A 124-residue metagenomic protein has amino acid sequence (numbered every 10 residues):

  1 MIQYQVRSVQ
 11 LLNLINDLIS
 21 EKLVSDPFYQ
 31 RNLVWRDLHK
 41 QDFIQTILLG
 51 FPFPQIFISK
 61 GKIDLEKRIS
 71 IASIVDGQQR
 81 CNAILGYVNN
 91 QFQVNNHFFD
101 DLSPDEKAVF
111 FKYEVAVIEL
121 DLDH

Functional and structural regions predicted by a protein language model:
M1-L14, L23-D37, Q41-H124: Basic- and aromatic-enriched surface patches that contact anionic nucleotides/nucleic acids
